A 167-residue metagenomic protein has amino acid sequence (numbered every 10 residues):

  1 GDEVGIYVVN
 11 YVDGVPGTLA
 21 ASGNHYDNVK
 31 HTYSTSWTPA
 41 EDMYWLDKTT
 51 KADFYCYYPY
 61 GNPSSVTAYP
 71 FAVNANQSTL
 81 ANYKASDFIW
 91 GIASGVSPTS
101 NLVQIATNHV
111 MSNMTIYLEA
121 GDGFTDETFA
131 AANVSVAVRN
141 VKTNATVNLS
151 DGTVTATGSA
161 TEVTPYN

Functional and structural regions predicted by a protein language model:
G1-V141, E162-N167: Short, low-hydrophobicity acidic/polar segments
T146-N167: Intrinsically disordered, low-complexity terminal/linker regions enriched in Pro/Ser/Gly and acidic residues
